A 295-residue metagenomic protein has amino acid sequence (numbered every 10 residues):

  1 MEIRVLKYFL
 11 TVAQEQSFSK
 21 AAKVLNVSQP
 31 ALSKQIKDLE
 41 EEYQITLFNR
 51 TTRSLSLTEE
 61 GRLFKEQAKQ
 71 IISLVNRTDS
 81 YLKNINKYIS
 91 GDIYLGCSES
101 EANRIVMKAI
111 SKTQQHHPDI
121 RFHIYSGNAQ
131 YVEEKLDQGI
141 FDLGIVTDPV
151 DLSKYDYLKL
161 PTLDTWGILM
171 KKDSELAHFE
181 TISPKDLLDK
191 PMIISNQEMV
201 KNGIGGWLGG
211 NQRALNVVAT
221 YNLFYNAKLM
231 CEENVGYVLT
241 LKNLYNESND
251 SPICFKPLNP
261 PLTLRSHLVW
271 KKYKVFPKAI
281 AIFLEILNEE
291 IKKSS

Functional and structural regions predicted by a protein language model:
L10-S28: Short helix-boundary/capping micro-motifs
E40-L57: A short LG(V/I)-centered, amphipathic sequence patch enriched for acidic residue(s) preceding the LG motif
I85, K108-K112, A129-W166, M170 (+3 more regions): Short beta-strand-centered segments that line the small-molecule binding cleft or hinge of alpha/beta clamshell
S90-L152, Q212, T220-Y221: Central regulatory/effector-binding core of bacterial HTH transcription factors
I105, C254-S295: A late-sequence structural motif
S153-K159, L163-T165, N222-Y273: Beta-alpha-beta core module
Y155-W166, M170-M192: Flexible hinge/capping segments at coil-to-helix
K190-N211, F276-L284, S294: Secondary-structure junction motif
